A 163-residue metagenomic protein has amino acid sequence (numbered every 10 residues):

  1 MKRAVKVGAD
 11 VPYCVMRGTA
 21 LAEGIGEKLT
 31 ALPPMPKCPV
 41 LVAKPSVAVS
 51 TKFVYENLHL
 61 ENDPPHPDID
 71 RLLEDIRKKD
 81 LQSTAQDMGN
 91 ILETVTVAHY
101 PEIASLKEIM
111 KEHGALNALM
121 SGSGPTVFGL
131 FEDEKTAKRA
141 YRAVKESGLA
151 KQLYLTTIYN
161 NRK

Functional and structural regions predicted by a protein language model:
M1-G26: Gly/Ser-rich oxyanion-binding loop with an adjacent helix/lid that shapes the negatively charged ligand pocket
V5-K6, P12-V15, A31-P36, L119-S121: Solvent-exposed alpha-helices and their adjacent loops that cap or buttress functional pockets in soluble metabolic
L21-N117, E132-K135, Y141-E146, A150 (+1 more regions): Conserved, helical-rich catalytic subdomain that frames metal- and/or nucleotide-binding sites in enzyme alpha/beta
V127: Catalytic nucleophile-His microenvironment captured as a short glycine-rich beta-strand/loop that brackets
